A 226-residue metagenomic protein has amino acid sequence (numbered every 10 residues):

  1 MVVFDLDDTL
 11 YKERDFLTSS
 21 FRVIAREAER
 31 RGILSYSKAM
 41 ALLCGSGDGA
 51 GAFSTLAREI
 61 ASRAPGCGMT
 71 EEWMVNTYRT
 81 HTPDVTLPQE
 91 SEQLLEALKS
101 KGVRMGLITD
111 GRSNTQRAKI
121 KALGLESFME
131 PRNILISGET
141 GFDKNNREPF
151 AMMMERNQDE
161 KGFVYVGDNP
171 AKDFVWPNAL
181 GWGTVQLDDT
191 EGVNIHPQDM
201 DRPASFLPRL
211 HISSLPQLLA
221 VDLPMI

Functional and structural regions predicted by a protein language model:
M1-K38: Active-site neighborhood of HAD-like aspartate-dependent phosphohydrolases
M1-V3, G106, V164, L210: Hydrophobic "anchor" residues on beta-strands that sit immediately upstream of conserved functional sites
L17-R26, A50-R58, S113, R117: An amphipathic alpha-helix signature
E29, L34, L43-R79, A97: A metal-dependent, Asp-based hydrolase signature
G45-G49, P83-V85, F142: Acidic-and-aromatic substrate-binding clefts and catalytic sites of carbohydrate-active enzymes
R79-G106, R147: Short, acidic loop-to-helix structural element flanking the phosphoryl-transfer center in phosphate-processing enzymes
E96, R112-I226: Asp-based, Mg2+/Mn2+-dependent phosphohydrolase catalytic module
T109: Conserved phosphate-coupling serine/threonine residues in phosphotransfer and NTP-handling enzymes
